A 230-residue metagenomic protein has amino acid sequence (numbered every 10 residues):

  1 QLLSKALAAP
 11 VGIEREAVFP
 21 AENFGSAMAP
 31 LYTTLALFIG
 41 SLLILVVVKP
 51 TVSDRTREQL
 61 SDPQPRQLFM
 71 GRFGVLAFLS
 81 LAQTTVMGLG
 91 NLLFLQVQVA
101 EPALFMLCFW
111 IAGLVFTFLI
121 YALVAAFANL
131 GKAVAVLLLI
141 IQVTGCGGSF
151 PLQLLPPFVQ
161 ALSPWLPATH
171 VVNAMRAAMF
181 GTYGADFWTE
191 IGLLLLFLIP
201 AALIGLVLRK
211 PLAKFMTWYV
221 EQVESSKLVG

Functional and structural regions predicted by a protein language model:
Q1-G230: Membrane-spanning alpha-helical segments of multipass transporters and channels
